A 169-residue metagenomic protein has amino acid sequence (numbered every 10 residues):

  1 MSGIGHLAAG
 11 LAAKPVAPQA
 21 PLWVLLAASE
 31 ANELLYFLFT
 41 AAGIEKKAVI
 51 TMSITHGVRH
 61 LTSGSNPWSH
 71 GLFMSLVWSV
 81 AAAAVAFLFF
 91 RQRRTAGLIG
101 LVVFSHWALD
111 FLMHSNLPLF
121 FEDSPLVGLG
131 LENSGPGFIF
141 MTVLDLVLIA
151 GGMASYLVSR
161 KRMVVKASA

Functional and structural regions predicted by a protein language model:
M1-A169: N-terminal membrane-targeting hydrophobic helices
